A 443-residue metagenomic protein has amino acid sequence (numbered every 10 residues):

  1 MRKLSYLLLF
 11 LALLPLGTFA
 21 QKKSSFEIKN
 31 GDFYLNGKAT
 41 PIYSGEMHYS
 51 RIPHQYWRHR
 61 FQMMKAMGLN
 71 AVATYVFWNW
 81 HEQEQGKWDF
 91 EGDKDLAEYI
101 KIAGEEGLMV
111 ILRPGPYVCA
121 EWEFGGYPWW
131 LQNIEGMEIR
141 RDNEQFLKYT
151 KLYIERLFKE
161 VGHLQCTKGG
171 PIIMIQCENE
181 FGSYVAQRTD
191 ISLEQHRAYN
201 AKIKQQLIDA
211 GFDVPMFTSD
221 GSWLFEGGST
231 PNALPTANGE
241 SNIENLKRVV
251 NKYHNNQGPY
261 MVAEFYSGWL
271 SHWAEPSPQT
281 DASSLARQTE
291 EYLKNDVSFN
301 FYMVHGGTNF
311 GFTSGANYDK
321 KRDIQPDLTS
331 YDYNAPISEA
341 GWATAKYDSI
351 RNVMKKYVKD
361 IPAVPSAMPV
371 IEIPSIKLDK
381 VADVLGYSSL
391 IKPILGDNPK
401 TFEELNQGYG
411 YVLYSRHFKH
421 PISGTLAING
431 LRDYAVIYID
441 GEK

Functional and structural regions predicted by a protein language model:
M1-K22: Bacterial Sec-dependent N-terminal signal peptides
F19-A71, K101: N-terminal carbohydrate-binding accessory modules
K38, Y75-K87, G92, A120-Q145 (+1 more regions): Aromatic- and acidic-residue-enriched carbohydrate-binding clefts of CAZyme catalytic domains
E46-H48, Y75, E178, H305: Conserved residues at the C-terminal ends of beta-strands
W57-G125, W129-W130, K204-D209: Aromatic-lined substrate-binding rim segments of carbohydrate-active enzymes
Y75-V76, L112-P116, T218-D220, F301-G306 (+2 more regions): Glycine-rich, histidine-containing beta strand-loop boundary motifs that form or position
L112, P116-Y149, E155-N300: Substrate-binding/catalytic cleft of secreted carbohydrate-active enzymes, primarily glycoside hydrolases
L147-V161, K168-C177, G182-S183, Q187-D190 (+6 more regions): Carbohydrate-binding surfaces of carbohydrate-active enzymes
